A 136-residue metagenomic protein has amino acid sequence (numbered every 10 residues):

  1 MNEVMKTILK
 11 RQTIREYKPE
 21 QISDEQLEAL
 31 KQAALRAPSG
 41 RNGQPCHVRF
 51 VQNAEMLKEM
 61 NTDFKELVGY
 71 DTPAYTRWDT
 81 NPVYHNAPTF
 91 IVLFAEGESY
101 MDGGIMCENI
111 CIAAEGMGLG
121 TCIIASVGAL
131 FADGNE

Functional and structural regions predicted by a protein language model:
M1-E136: Acidic, surface-exposed loops and disordered segments
